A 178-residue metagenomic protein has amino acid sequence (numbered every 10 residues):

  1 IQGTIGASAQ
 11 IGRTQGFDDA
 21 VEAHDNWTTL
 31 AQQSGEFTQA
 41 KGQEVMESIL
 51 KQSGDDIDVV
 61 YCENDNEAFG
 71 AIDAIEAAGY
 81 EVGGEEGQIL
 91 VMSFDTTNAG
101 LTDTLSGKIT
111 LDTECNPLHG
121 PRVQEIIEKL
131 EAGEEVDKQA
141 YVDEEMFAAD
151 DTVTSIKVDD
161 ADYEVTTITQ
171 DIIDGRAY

Functional and structural regions predicted by a protein language model:
I1, Q32, S106-P117: Short beta-strand elements at the ligand-binding edges of bilobed clamshell
I1-A9, L30-E36: Short beta-strand->loop
Q2-S8, A20-A23, C115, H119-Y178: Hinge/cleft segment of the Venus flytrap/periplasmic-binding protein
G12-Q15, K41-Q43, T96-G100, N116-A132: Hydrophobic alpha-helical segments within soluble ligand-binding/sensing domains
T14-N26: Ligand-binding cleft/hinge of the Venus flytrap
F17, A31, G35-T102: Hydrophobic alpha-helical
T29-Q32, V91, D112, M146: Conserved beta-strand scaffold positions in the cores of enzyme catalytic domains, especially in NTP/NDP-utilizing
